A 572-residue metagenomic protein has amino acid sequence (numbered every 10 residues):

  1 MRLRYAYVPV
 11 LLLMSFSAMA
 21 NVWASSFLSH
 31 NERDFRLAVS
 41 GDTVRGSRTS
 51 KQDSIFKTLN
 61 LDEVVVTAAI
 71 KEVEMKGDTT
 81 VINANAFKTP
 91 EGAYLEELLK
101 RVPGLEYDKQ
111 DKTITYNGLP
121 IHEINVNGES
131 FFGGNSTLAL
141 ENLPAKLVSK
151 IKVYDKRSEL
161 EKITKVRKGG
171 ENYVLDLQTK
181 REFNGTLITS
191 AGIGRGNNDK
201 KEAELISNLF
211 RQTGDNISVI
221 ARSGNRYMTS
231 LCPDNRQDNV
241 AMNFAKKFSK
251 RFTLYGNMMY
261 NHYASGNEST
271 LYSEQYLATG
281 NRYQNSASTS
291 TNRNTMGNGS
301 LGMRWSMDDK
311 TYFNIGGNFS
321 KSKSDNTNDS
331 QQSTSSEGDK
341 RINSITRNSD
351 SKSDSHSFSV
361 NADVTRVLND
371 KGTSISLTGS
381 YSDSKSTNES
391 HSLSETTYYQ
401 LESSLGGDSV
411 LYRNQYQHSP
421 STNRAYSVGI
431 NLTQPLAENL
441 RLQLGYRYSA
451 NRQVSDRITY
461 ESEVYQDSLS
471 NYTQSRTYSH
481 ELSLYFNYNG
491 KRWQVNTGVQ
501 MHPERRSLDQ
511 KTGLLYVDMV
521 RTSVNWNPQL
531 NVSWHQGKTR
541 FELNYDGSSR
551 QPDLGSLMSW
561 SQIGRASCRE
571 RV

Functional and structural regions predicted by a protein language model:
M1-P9: Bacterial N-terminal signal peptides that target proteins for export
L3, A18-E63, A69-D329, R347-N388 (+6 more regions): Membrane-proximal, glycine/serine-rich, low-complexity loop/turn segments characteristic of large bacterial
P9-A18: Bacterial N-terminal signal peptides
R167-G170, L271-G280, S320, S330-D339 (+5 more regions): Flexible, surface-exposed loop regions and adjacent strand-edge segments of Gram-negative outer-membrane beta-barrel
G192, T229-S230, Q284-T289, N343-D350 (+4 more regions): Extracellular loop and loop/strand-boundary signature of outer-membrane beta-barrel proteins
K323-N328, S390, R457, E504-S507: Extended amphipathic alpha-helical scaffold segments
G406-S421, A425: Flexible glycine-rich, low-complexity coil/linker segments exposed to the extracellular/periplasmic environment
Q415, L442-H535: Signature of Gram-negative outer-membrane beta-barrel scaffolds
